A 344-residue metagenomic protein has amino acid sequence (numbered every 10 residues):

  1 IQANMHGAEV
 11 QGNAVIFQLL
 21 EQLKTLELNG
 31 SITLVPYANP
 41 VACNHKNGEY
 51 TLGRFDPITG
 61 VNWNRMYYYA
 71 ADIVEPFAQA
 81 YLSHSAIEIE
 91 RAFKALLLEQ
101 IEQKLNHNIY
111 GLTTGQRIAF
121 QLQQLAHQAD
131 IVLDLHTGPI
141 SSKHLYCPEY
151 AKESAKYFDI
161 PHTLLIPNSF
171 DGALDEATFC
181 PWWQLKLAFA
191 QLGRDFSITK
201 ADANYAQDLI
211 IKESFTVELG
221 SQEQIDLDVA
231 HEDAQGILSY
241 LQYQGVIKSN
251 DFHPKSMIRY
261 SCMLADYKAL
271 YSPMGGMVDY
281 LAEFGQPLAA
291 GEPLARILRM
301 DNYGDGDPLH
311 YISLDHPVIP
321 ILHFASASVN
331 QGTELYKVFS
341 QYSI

Functional and structural regions predicted by a protein language model:
I1-I344: Structured catalytic-domain cores with a bias toward divalent-metal coordination
